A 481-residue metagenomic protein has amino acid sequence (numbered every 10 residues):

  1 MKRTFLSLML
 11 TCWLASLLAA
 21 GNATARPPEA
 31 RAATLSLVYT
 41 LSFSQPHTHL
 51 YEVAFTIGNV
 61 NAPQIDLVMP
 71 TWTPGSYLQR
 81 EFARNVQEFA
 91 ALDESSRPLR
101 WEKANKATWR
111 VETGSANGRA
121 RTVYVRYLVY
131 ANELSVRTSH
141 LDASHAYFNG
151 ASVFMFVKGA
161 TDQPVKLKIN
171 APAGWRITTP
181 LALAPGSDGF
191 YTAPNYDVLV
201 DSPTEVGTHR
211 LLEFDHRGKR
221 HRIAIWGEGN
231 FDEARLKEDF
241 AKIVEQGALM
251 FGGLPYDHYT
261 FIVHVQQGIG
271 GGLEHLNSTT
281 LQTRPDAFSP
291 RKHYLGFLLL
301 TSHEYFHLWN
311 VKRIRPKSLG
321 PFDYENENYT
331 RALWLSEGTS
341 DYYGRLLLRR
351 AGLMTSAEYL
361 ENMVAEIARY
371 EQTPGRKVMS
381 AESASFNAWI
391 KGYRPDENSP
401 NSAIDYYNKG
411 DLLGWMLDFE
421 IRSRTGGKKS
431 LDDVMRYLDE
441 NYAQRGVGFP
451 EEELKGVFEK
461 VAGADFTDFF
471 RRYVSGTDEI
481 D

Functional and structural regions predicted by a protein language model:
M1-T4: Positively charged n-region of N-terminal signal peptides that target proteins for export
S7-A19: Bacterial N-terminal signal peptides
A19-A25, A32: Boundary at the C-terminal end of the N-terminal hydrophobic targeting segment
R26-P28, N441-D481: Beta/coil-rich, acidic/histidine-enriched accessory regions frequently appended to metallopeptidases
P28-W72: Early extracytoplasmic/domain-onset interaction patches
R31, S44, P74, Q79-E88 (+2 more regions): Non-catalytic architectural context of zinc metalloproteases
R210-L333, T339: Juxtacatalytic substrate-recognition/specificity segment
I314-F322, E327-N408, R424, Y442-R445: Acidic/His/Gly-enriched intrinsically disordered linker/tail segments that often contain short helix/coil "MoRF-like"
